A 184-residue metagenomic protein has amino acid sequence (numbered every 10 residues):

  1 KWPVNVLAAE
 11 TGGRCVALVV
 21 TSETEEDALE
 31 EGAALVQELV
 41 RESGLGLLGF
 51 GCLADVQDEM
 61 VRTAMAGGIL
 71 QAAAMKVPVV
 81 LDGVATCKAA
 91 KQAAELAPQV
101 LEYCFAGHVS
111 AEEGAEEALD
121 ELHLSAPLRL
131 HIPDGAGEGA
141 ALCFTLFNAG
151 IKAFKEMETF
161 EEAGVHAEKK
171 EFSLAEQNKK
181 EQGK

Functional and structural regions predicted by a protein language model:
K1-K184: N-terminal loops that bind phosphate or other acidic moieties and the adjacent beta-alpha structural core
